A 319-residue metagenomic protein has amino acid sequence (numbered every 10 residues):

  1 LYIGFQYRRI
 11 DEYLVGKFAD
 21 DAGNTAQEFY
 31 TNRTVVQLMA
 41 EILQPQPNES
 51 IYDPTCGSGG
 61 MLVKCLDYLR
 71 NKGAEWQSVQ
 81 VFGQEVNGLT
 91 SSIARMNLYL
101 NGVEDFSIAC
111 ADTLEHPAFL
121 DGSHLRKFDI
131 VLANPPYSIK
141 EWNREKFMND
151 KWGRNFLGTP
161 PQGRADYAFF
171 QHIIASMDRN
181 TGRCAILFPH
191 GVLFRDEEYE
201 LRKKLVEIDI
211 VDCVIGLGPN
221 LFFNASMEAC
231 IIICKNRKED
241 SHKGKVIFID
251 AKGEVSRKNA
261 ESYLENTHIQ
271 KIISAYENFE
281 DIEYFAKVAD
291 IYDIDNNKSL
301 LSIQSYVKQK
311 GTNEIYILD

Functional and structural regions predicted by a protein language model:
L1-A19: Long recognition/docking surfaces used for binding and targeting
G4-R8, E28-R33, G163: Conserved phosphate/pyrophosphate-binding and hydrolysis machinery centered on Walker-type P-loop NTPases, extending
E12, G16, Q37, E41 (+6 more regions): Generic alpha-helical structural context detector
D21-G23: Conserved adenine-nucleotide phosphate-binding loops and their immediately adjacent elements
T25-A133, S138-K146, G153-R154, A168 (+4 more regions): Conserved S-adenosyl-L-methionine
G122-D319: A conserved structural/catalytic subdomain of Rossmann-like adenosyl-cofactor enzymes
